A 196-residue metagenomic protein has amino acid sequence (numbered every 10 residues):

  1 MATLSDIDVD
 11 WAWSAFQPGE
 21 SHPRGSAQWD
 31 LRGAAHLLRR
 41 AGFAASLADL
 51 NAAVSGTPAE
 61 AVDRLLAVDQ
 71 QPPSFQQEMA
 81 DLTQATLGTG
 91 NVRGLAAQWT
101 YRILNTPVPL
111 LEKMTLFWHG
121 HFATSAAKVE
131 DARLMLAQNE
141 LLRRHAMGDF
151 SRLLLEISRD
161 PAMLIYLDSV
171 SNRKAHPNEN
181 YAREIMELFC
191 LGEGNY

Functional and structural regions predicted by a protein language model:
M1-G94, I103-N105, P109: N-terminal module-boundary/linker segments of secreted carbohydrate-active enzymes
Q28, A45-D63, L87-Y196: Primarily short, surface-exposed interaction patches in extracytoplasmic proteins
